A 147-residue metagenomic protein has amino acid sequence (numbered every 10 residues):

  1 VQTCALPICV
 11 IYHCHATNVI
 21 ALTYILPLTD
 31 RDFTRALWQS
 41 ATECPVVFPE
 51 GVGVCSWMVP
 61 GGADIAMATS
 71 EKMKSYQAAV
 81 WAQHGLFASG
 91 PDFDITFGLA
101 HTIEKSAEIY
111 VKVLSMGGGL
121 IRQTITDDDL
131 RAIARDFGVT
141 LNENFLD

Functional and structural regions predicted by a protein language model:
V1, A5-D147: Glycine-rich flexible loops
